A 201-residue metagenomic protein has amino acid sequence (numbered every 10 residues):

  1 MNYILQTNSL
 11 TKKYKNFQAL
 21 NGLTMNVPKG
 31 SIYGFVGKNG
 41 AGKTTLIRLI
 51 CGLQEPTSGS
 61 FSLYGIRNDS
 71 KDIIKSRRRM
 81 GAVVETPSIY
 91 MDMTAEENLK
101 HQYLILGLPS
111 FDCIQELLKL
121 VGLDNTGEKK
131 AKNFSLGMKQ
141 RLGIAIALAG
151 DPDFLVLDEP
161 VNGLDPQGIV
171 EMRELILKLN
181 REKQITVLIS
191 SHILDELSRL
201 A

Functional and structural regions predicted by a protein language model:
C51: Helix-to-loop junction immediately C-terminal to a conserved catalytic motif
G59-D69, K75-S76: Conserved ABC transporter NBD signature motif
K100, L104, P109-T126: Conserved ABC ATPase "signature" region
L155-E159: Catalytic Walker B motif of ABC-type/P-loop ATPase nucleotide-binding domains
V170-K183: Helical segment within the ABC ATPase nucleotide-binding domain
